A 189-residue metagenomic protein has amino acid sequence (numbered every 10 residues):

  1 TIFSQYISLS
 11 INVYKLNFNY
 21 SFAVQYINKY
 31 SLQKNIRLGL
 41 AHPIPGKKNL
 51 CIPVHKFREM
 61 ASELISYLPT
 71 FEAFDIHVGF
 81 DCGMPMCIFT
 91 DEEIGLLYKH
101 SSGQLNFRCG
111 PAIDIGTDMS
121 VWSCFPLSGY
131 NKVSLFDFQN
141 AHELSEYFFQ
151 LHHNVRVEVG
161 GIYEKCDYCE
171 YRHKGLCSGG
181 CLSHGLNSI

Functional and structural regions predicted by a protein language model:
I2-D91: Conserved C-terminal portion of the radical SAM core fold that forms the substrate/S-adenosylmethionine-binding
E59-G95, S120-C177: C-terminal accessory region of radical SAM enzymes
E93-Q104: Short, basic/aromatic recognition patches
N106-G110: Short, small/polar residue-rich loop motifs at catalytic or cofactor-binding pockets
I115-D118: Short, acidic, Ser/Thr-enriched surface-loop or helix-capping motifs
E170, L182-G185: Cys/His-coordinated zinc-binding microdomains
I189: Short Fe-S-cluster ligation motifs
